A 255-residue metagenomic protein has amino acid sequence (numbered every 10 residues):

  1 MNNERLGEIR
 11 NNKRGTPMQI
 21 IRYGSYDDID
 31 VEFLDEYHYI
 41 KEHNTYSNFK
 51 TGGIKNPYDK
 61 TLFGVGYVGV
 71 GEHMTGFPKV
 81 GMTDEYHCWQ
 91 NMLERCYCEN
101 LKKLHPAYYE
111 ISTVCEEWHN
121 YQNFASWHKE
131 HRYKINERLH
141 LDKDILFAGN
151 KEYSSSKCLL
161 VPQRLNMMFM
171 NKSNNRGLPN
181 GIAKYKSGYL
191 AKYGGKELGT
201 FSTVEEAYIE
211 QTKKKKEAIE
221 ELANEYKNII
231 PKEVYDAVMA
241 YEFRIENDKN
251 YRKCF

Functional and structural regions predicted by a protein language model:
M1-I40, P57-W89, I111-V114: Short helix-coil boundary/hinge micro-motifs
K13, Y193-G194: Structural motif
R14-G15, I20-R22, R176-S187, V234 (+1 more regions): A general nucleic-acid interaction/assembly signal
V31, F124, I182, A191 (+1 more regions): An aromatic-rich alpha-helical recognition segment common to small helix-rich domains
D35-Y37, R164, G195: Solvent-exposed strand-loop boundary residues in beta-sheet-rich modules
K41-F63, I219-F255: Extended, polar beta-sheet/loop recognition surfaces of beta-rich domains that mediate binding to diverse ligands
T75-C98, K103-G188, K192: Short, cationic Gly/His-enriched loop motifs
E110-C115, G195-E205: A short, exposed loop/beta-hairpin motif centered on an aromatic-Gly-Thr core
